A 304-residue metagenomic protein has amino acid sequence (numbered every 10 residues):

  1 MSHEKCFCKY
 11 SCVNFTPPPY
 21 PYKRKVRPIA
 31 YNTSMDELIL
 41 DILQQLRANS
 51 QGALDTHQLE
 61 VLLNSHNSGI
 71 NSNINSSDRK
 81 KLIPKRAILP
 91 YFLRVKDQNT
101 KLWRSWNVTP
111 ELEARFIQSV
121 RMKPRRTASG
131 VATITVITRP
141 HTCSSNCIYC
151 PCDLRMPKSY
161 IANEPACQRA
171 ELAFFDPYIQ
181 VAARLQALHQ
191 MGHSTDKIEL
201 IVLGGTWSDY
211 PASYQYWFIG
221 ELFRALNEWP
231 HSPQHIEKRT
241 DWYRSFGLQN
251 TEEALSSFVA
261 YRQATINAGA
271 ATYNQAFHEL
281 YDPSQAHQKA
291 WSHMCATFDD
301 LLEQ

Functional and structural regions predicted by a protein language model:
K9, P18-Y20: Intrinsically disordered, low-complexity proline-rich regions
R27-Q180, R184-H293: Flexible, acidic/Gly-rich N-terminal and inter-domain linker regions that tether and position cofactor-handling modules
K289-Q304: Alpha-helix-centered segments that form part of catalytic cores
